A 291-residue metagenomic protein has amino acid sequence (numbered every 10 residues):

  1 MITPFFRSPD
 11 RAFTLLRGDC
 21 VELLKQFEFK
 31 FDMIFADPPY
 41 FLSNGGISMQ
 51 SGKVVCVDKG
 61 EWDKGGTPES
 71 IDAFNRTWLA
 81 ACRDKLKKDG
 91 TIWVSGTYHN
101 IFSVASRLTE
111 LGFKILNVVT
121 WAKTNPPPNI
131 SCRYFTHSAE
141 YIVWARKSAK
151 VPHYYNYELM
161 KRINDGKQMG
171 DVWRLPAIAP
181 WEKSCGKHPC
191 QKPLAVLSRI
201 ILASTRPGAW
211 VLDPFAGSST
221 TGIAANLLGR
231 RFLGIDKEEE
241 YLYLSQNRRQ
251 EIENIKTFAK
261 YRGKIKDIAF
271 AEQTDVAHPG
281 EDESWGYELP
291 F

Functional and structural regions predicted by a protein language model:
M1-L244, Y287-F291: Core catalytic lobe of class I
L244-F291: PRPP-dependent phosphoribosyltransferase catalytic core
